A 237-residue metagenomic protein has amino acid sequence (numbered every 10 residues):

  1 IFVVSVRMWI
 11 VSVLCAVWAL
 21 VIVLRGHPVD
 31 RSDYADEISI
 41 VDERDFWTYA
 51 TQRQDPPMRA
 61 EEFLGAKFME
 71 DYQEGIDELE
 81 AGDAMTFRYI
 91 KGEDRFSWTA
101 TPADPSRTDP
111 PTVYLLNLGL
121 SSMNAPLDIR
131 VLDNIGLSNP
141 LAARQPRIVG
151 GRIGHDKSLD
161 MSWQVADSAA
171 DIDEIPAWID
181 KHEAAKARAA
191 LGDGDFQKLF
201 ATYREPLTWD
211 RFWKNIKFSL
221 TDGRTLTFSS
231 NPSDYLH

Functional and structural regions predicted by a protein language model:
I1-F2, H237: Accessible peptide chain termini
F2-D33: Signature aromatic-anchored transmembrane alpha helix within multi-pass, membrane-resident enzymes that catalyze glycan
I22-P28, D45, I129, I135-G136: Short amphipathic alpha-helical leader/targeting segments
P28-R44: Alpha-helical transmembrane signal-anchor/signal-peptide segments
D45-W47, P56: A feature for low-complexity, cysteine-rich repeat segments typical of keratinization/cornified-envelope proteins
Q52-H237: C-terminal luminal/periplasmic domains and tails of membrane-associated envelope-modifying transferases
